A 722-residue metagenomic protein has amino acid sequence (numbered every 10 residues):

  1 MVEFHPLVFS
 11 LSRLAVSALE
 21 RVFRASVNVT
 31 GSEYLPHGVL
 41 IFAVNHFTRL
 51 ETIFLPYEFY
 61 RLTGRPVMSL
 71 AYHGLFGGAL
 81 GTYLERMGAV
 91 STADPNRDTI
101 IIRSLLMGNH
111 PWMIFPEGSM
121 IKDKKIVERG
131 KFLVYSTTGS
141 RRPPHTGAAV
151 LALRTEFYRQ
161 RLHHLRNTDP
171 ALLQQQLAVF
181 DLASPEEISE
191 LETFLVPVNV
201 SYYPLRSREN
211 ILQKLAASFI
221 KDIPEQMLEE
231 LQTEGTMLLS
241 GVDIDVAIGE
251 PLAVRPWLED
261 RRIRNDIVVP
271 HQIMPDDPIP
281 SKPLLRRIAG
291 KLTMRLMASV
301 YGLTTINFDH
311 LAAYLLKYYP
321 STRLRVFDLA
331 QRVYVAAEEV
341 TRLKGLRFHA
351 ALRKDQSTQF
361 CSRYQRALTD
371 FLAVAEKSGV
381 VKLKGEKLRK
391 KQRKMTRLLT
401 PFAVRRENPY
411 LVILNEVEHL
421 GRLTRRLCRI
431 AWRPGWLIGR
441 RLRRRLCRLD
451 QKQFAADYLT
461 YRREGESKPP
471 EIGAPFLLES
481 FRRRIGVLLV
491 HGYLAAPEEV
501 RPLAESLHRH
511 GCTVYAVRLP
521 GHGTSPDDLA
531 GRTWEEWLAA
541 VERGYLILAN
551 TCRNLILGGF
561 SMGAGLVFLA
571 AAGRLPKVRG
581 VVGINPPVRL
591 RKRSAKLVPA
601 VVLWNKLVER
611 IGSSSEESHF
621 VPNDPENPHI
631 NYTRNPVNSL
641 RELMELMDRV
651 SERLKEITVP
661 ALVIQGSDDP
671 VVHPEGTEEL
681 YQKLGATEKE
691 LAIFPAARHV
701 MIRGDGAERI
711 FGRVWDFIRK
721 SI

Functional and structural regions predicted by a protein language model:
M1-M68, Y72-F76, T82-E85, T92-E471 (+2 more regions): Membrane-interfacial terminal anchoring regions of lipid-handling membrane enzymes
T48, D668-V672, V700: Acidic catalytic loop of the alpha/beta-hydrolase fold
L55-Y57, L503, V659, H673-Q682 (+1 more regions): Short alpha-helix in the alpha/beta-hydrolase fold that links the catalytic acid
E464-S525: Short, surface-exposed "cap/lid" segments of acyl-processing enzymes
T513-Y515, T677-E678, Q682-V700, A707: Catalytic histidine neighborhood in serine/cysteine hydrolases with alpha/beta-hydrolase-type architecture
G521-G523, L548, F694-M701: Histidine-bearing beta->alpha loop at or near hydrolase active sites
I657, V663-Q665, D669: Short beta-strand/loop motif that positions the catalytic acidic residue of the alpha/beta-hydrolase fold
P695-I722: Catalytic active-site module of serine/aspartate enzymes centered on a nucleophile-bearing elbow/loop
